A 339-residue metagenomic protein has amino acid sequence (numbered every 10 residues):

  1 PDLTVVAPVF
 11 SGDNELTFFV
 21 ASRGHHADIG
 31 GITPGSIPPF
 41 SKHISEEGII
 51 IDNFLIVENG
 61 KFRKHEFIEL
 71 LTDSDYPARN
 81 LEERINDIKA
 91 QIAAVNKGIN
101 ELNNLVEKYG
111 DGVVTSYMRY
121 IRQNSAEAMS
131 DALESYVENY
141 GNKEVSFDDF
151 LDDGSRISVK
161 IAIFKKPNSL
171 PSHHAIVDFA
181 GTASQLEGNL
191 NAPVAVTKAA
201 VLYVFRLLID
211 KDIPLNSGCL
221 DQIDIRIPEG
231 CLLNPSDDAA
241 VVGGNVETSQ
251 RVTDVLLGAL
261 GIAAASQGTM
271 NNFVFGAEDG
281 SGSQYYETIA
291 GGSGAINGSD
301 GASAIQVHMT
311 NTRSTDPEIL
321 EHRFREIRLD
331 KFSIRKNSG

Functional and structural regions predicted by a protein language model:
P1-G12, L16-G339: Glycine/proline-enriched, intrinsically flexible loops and inter-domain linkers
